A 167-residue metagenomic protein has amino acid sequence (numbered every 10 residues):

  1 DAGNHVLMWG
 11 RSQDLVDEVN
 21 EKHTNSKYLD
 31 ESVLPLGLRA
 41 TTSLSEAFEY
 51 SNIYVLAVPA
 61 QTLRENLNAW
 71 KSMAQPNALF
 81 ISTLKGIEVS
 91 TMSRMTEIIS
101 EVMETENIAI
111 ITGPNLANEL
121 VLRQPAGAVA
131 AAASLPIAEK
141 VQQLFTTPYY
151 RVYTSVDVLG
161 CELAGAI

Functional and structural regions predicted by a protein language model:
D1-E31, R39-T42, F48, A69: NAD(P)+-binding Rossmann beta1-loop-alpha1 motif at the extreme N-terminus of oxidoreductases
M8, A40, V55-L56, A130: Conserved SAM-binding loop
R11, K85, A133: Cofactor-binding loop segments of dinucleotide-utilizing enzymes, especially the Rossmann-like FAD- and NAD(P)+-binding
L15, T24-N25, D30, L34-G37 (+7 more regions): Glycine-rich, flexible loop/turn motifs
L34, T41-E49, I53-P125, V141: Rossmann-like NAD(P)(H) cofactor-binding subdomain of soluble oxidoreductases
A40-T41, F80, A130, V152: Generic preference for hydrophobic
T62, M73, I98, V102-E106 (+1 more regions): Internal alpha-helical scaffold of NAD(P)-dependent oxidoreductase catalytic cores
